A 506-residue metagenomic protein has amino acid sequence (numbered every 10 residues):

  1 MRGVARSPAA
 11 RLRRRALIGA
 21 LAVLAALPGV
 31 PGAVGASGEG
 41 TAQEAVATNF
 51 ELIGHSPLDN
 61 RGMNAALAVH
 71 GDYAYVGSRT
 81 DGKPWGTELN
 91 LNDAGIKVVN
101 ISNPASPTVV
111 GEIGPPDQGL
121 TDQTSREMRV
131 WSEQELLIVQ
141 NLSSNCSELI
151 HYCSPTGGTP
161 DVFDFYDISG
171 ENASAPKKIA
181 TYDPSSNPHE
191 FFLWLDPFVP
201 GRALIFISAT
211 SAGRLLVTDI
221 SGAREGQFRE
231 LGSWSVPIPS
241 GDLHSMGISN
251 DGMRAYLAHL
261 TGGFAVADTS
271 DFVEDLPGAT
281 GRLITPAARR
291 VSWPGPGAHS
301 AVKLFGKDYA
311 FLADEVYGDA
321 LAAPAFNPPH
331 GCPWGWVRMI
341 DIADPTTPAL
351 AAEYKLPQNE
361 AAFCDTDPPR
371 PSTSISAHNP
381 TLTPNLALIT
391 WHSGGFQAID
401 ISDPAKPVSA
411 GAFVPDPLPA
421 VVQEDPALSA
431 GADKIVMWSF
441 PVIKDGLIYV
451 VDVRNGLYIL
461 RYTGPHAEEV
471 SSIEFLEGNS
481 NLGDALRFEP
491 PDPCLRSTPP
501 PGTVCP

Functional and structural regions predicted by a protein language model:
M1-R6: Compositionally biased, low-complexity flexible segments
S7-A36: Secretory targeting and sorting signals
L21-L24, V34-P506: Feature marking well-ordered beta-strand scaffolds used for ligand recognition
